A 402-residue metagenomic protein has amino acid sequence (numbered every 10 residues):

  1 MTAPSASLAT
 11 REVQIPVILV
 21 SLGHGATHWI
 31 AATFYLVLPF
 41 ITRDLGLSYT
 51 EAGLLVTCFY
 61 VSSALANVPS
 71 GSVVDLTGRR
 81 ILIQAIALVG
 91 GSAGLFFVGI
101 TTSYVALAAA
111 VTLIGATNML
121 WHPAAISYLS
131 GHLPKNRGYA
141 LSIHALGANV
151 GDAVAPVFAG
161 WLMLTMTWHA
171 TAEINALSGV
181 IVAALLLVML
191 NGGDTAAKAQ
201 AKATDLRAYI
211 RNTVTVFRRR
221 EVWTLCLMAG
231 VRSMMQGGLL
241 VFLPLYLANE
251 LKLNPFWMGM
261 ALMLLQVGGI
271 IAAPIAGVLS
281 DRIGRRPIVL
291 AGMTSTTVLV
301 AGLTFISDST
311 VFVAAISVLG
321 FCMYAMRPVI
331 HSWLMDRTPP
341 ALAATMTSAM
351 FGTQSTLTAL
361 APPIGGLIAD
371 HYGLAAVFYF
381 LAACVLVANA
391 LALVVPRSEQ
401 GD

Functional and structural regions predicted by a protein language model:
T2-E12, G193-C226: Juxtamembrane intracellular "pre-TM" segments in multi-pass secondary transporters
F34-Y35, R220-I270: Extracytoplasmic gate region of multi-pass secondary transporters
I41-T42, V73-V74, F158-M166, L247-A248 (+2 more regions): Interfacial helix-cap and linker-helix signal at transmembrane-aqueous boundaries of multi-pass secondary transporters
A66-R79, A272-G284, A369-D370: Helix-to-loop junctions at the C-terminal end of transmembrane segments in multipass secondary transporters
L82-F96, P287-G302: Structural signature of the two symmetry-related core transmembrane helices
A110-A148: Cytoplasmic helix-loop-helix junction between adjacent transmembrane helices in 12-TM secondary transporters
H144-G192: Helix-loop-helix hairpin linking two adjacent transmembrane segments in secondary transporters
M335, P340-H371: A late C-terminal transmembrane helix in Major Facilitator Superfamily
